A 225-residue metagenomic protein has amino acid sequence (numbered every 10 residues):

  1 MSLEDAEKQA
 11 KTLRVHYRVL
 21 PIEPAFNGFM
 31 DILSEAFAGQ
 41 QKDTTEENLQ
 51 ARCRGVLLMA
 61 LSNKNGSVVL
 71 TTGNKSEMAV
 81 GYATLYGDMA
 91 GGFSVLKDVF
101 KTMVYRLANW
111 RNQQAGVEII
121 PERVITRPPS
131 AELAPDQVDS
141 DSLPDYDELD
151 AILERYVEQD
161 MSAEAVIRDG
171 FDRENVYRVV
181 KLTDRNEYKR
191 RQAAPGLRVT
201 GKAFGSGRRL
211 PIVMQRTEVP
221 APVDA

Functional and structural regions predicted by a protein language model:
M1-A225: ATP/NTP-dependent adenylation/nucleotidyl-transfer catalytic domains that generate, transfer, or process NMP-activated
